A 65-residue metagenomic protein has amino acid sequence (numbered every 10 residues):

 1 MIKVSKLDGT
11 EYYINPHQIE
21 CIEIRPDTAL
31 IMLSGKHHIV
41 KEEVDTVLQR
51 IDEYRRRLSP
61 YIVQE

Functional and structural regions predicted by a protein language model:
M1-Y13, H17-E65: Eukaryotic intrinsically disordered, low-complexity regulatory linkers and tails enriched in Ser/Thr/Pro
